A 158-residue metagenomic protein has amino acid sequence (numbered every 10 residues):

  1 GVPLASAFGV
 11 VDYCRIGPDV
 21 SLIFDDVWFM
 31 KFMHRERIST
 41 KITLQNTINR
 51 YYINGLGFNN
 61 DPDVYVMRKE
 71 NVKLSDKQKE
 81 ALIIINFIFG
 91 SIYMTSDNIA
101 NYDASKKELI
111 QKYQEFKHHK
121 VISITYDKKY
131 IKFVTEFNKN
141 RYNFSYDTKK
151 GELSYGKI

Functional and structural regions predicted by a protein language model:
G1-I158: Active-site-proximal substrate-binding groove within the catalytic cores of carbohydrate-active enzymes
